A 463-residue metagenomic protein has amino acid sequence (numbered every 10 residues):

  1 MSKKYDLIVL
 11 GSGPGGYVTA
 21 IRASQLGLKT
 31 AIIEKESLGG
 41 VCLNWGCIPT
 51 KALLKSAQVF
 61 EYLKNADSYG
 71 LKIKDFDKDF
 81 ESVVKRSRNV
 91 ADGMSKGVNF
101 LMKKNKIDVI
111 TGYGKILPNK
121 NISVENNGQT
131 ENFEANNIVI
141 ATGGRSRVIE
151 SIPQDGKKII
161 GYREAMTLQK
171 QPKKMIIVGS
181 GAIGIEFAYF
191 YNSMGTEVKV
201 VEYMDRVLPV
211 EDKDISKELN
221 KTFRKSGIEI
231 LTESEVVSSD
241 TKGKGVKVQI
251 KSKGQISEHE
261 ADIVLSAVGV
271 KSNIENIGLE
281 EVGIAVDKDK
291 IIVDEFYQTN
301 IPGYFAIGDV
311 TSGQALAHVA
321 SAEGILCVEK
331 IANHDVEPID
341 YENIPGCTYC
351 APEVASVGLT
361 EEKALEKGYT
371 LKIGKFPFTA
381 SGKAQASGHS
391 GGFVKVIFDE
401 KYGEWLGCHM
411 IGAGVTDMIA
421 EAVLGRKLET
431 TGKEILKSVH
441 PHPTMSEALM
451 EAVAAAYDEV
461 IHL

Functional and structural regions predicted by a protein language model:
S2-G13, Q171-G181: Beta1/beta-strand and adjacent pyrophosphate-binding region of the FAD-binding site in flavoprotein oxidoreductases
S2-Y5, I21-L28, I33-Q171, M204-L208 (+5 more regions): Glycine-rich flavin
I8-G15, T19-E36, V41, I48 (+4 more regions): Flexible, glycine-rich terminal cap/loop adjacent to redox cofactors in electron-transfer oxidoreductases
I8-L10, G114, F133-G143, V178 (+3 more regions): Short hydrophobic core segments
G11-G16, G143, G179-G184, G269 (+3 more regions): Conserved phosphate-binding and hydrolysis motifs of nucleotide-dependent enzymes
C47, T142-E197, V201, E229 (+3 more regions): Glycine-rich dinucleotide-binding loop and its adjacent helix/turn
D155-Q171, E258-H259, I263-N333: FAD-site-proximal beta/loop scaffold in flavoenzymes
